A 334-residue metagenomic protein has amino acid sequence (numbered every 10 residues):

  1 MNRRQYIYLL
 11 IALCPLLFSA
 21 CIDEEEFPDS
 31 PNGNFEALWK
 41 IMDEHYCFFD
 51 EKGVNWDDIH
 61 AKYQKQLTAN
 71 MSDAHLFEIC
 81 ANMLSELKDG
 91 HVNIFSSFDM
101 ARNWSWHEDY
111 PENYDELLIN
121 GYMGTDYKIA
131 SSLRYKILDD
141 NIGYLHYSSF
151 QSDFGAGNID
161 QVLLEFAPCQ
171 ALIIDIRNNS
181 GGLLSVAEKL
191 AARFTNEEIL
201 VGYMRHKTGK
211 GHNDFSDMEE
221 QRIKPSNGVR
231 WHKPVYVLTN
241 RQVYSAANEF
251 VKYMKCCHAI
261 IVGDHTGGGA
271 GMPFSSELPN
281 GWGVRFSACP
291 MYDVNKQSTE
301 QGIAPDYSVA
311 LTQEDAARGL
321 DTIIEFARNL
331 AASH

Functional and structural regions predicted by a protein language model:
M1-P28: Bacterial Sec-dependent N-terminal signal peptides
Q5-I7, G121, D306: Intrinsically disordered, low-complexity N-terminal regions enriched in serine/proline/glycine with scattered basic
Y6, A130-S131, G271: Short beta-strand-initiation
C14, V54-W56, Q64, I223 (+2 more regions): Amphipathic alpha-helical interaction segments
P15, F166-P168, V229: Alpha-helix termination/capping residues and helix-transition junctions
C21-H206, H212-E220, P234, I261 (+1 more regions): Flexible, low-complexity junctional segments that flank or bridge functional domains
I22-E36, A74, S180-H334: C-terminal "post-core" interaction segments
